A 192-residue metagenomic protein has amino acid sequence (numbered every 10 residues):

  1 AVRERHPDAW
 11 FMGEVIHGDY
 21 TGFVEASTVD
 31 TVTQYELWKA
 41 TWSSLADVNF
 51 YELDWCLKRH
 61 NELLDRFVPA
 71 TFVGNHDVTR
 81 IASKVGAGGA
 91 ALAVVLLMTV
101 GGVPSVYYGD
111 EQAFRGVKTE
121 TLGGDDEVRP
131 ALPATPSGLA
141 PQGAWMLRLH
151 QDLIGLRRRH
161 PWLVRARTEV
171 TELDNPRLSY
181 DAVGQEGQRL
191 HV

Functional and structural regions predicted by a protein language model:
A1-P69, L96, R115-D152, A182-E186: Active-site-proximal helices and loops of the catalytic beta/alpha 8
F11, H76, L97, G109-E111 (+2 more regions): Conserved, mostly hydrophobic/aromatic
M12-G13, V103-D110, P161-R167: Acidic/polar loop patches that form or flank catalytic/metal-binding clefts of enzymes that bind anionic ligands
L63-A87: Active-site clefts of carbohydrate-active enzymes
G88-L96: Short, acidic/polar
L149-R165: Amphipathic alpha-helical
V170-V192: Carbohydrate-binding surface patches
